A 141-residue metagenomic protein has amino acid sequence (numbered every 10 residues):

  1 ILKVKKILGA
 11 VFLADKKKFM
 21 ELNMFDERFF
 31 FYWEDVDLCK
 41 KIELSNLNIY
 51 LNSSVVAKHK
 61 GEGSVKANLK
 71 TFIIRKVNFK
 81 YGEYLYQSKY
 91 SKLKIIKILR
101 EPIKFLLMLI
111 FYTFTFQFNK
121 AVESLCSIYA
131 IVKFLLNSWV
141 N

Functional and structural regions predicted by a protein language model:
I1-K3: Acceptor/aglycone-binding surface of glycosyltransferases and processive sugar-polymer synthases
K5-V56: A short, conserved alpha-helix in the catalytic core of glycosyltransferases
R28, K66-I73: Short glycine-enriched, charge-decorated loop/helix-capping segments at active-site entrances that position
D35, G82-E83: Alpha-helical packing segments of well-folded alpha/beta enzyme cores
T71-G82, S91-N141: Non-catalytic, C-terminal membrane-associated alpha-helical segments of glycosyltransferases
